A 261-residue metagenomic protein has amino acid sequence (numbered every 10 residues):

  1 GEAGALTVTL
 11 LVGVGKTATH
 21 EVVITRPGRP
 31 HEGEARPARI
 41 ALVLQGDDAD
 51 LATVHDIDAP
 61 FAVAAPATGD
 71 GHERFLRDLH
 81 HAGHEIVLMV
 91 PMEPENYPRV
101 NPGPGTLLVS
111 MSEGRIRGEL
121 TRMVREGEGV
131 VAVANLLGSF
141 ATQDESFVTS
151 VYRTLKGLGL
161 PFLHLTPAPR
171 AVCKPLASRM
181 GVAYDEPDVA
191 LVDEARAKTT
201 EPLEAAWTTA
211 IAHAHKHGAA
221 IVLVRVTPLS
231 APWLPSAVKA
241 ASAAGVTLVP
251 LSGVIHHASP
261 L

Functional and structural regions predicted by a protein language model:
G1-P37: Terminal interaction modules at protein C-ends
T25-P104: Active-site beta->alpha N-cap acidic-glycine motif
I40-L44, F61-A65, H84-V90, V131-N135 (+4 more regions): Hydrophobic faces of well-ordered beta-strands that scaffold small-molecule active sites in alpha/beta enzyme cores
V43-L44, A62-T68, S110-I116, V131-D144 (+3 more regions): Catalytic beta/alpha-barrel core
D47-A49, G69-G71, M92-N96, G138-T142 (+4 more regions): Solvent-exposed loop/turn segments at secondary-structure junctions within structured extracellular/periplasmic domains
N101-R125, T142-F147, K174-H215: Alpha-helical scaffold elements lining the catalytic groove of polysaccharide deacetylases
T121-F140, K216-H217, L223: Active-site groove signature of glycoside hydrolases
L155-P169, K174, V226-L261: C-terminal domain-boundary segment and adjacent tail
